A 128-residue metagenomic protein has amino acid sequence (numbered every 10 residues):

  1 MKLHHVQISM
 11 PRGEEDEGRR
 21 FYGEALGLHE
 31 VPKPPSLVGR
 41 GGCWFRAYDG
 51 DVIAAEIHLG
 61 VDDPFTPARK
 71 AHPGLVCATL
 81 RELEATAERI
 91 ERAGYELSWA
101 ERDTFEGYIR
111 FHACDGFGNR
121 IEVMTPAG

Functional and structural regions predicted by a protein language model:
L3-R12, C43-Y48, P64-R89, I109-C114: Vicinal oxygen chelate
S9-A54: Core segments of cupin and vicinal oxygen chelate
R20-E24, T86-E91: Short amphipathic alpha-helices in soluble, non-transmembrane regions that often serve as interface/regulatory elements
P35-V38, D63-F65, R102-E106: A short beta-turn/loop motif at secondary-structure boundaries
D51-I57, G118-R120: Short, charged/polar, Gly/Pro-enriched secondary-structure boundary elements
I57-G60, W99: A short, acidic/glycine-rich surface segment
G60-P64, P126-A127: Acetyl-CoA-dependent GNAT
A87-E88, R92-G128: Vicinal oxygen chelate
